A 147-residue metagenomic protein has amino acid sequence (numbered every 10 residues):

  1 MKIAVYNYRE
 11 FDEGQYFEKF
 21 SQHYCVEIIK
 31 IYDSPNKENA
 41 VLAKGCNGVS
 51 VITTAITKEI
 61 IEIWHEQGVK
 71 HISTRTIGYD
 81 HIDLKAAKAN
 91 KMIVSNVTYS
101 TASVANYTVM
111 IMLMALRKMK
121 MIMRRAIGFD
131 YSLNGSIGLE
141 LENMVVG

Functional and structural regions predicted by a protein language model:
M1-C46: N-terminal glycine-/charge-rich "phosphate-binding" loop or analogous flexible N-terminal tail
Y8-F11, Y32-N36, I52-T57, T76-Y79: Short beta->alpha connector loops
L42-G48, E66-V69: Short acidic/histidine-rich motifs immediately flanking catalytic phosphotransfer sites in two-component signaling
I56-V69: Rossmann-fold NAD(P) dinucleotide-binding segment
E66-H71, N90-M92: A short helix->loop->beta-strand "cap" motif at the edges of active sites that frequently abuts
V69-H81: ADP-ribose/adenylate-binding Rossmann-like module
D80-M92: Rossmann-fold NAD(P)-binding glycine/threonine-rich loop
N90-V145: Phosphate-binding beta-alpha-beta segment of Rossmann-like dinucleotide-binding domains, i.e., the NAD(P)
